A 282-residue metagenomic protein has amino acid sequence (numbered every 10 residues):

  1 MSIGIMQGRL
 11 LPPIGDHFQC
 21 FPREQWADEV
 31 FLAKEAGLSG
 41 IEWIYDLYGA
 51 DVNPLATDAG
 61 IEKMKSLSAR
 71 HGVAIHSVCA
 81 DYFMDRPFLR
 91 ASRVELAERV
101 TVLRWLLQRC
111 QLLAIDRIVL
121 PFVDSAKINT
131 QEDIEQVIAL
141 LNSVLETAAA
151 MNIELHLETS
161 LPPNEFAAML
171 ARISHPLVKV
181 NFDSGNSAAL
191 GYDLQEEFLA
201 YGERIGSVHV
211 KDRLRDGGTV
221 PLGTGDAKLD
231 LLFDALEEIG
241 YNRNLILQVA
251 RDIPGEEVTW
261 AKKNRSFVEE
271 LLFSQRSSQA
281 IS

Functional and structural regions predicted by a protein language model:
M1-L107, Q111, H175, R265-S282: N-terminal pre-domain/capping segments
I3-G8, I41-W43, I75-A80, I118-L120 (+4 more regions): Hydrophobic faces of well-ordered beta-strands that scaffold small-molecule active sites in alpha/beta enzyme cores
L11, V78, I138-D226, F233: Acidic/histidine-rich catalytic cores of soluble enzymes
P12, Q19-E24, D46-A59, R86-F88 (+5 more regions): Acidic-and-aromatic substrate-binding clefts and catalytic sites of carbohydrate-active enzymes
R23-D28, L67-H71, M84-V180, A189 (+1 more regions): Active-site acidic/histidine proton-transfer and metal-coordination neighborhood in alpha/beta enzyme cores
A56-I61, L96, V100-L103, Q131-L141 (+3 more regions): Charged helix-capping and loop-helix junction motifs
D212-V220, R243-E257: Active-site clefts of carbohydrate-active enzymes
